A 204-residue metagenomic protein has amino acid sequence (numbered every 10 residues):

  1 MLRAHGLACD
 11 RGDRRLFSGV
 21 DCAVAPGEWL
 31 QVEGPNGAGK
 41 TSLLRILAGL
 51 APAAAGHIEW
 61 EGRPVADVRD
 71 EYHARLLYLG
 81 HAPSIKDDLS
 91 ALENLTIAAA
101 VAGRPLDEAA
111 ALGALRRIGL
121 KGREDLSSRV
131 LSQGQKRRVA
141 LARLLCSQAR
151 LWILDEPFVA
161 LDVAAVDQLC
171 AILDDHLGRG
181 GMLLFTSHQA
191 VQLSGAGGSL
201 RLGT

Functional and structural regions predicted by a protein language model:
A48: Helix-to-loop junction immediately C-terminal to a conserved catalytic motif
A53-D67, E71-Y72: Conserved ABC transporter NBD signature motif
A82, D87-A102: Q-loop/switch helix immediately C-terminal to the Walker
D88, S127-G134: Conserved ABC ATPase signature
T96, E108-R123: Conserved ABC ATPase "signature" region
L141, G180: Hydrophobic anchor residue at the start of the ABC signature
W152-E156: Catalytic Walker B motif of ABC-type/P-loop ATPase nucleotide-binding domains
